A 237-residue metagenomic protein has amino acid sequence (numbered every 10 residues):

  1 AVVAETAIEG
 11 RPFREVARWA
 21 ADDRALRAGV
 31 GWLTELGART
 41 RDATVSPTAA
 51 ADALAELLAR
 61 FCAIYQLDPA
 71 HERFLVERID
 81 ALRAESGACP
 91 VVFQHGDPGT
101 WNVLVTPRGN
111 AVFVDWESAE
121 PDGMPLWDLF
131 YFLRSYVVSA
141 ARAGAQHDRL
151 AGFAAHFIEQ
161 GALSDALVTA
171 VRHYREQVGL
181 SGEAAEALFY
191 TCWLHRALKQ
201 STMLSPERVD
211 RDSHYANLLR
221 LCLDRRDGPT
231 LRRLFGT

Functional and structural regions predicted by a protein language model:
V2-A20, E35-D42, L58-Q66, L194-R208: A glycine-centered beta->alpha junction motif in the catalytic cores of kinase/phosphotransferase enzymes
V2-V3, G96, W127, Y131-R134 (+1 more regions): Feature representing long, continuous alpha-helical segments
R11-A50, V76, L82-S86, G99: Conserved kinase catalytic-core helix
R24-A28, Y131-R134, A154-G236: Helix-rich C-terminal or lid/interface subdomains of diverse kinases
R41-H95: An alpha-helical support segment within catalytic cores of ATP-dependent transferases
E72-E77, V103, N110, D212-L223: Hydrophobic transmembrane helix bundles of membrane-integrated enzymes that assemble and modify cell-envelope
L82-W127: Active-site acidic catalytic loop and adjacent metal/ATP-binding pocket of ATP-dependent phosphoryl transfer enzymes
G109-E159: Active-site Asp-x-Gly
